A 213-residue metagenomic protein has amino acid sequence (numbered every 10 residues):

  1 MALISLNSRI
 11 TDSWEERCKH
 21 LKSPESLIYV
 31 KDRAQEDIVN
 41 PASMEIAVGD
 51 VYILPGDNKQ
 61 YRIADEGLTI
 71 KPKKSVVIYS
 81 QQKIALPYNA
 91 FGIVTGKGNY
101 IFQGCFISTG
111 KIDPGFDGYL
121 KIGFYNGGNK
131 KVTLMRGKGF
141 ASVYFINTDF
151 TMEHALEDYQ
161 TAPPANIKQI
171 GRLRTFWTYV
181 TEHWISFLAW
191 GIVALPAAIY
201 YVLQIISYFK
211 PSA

Functional and structural regions predicted by a protein language model:
M1-A213: DUTPase catalytic domain/fold
